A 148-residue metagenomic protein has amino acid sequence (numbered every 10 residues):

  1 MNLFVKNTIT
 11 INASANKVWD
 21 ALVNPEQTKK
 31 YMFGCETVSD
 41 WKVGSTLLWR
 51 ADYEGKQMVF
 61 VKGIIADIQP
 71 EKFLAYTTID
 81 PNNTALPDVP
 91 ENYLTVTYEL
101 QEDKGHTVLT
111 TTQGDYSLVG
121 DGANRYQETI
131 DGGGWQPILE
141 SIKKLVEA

Functional and structural regions predicted by a protein language model:
M1-T37, K42-V43: Hydrophobic ligand-binding cavity/cleft-lining segments
V5-I9, I65, Y98, T111-Q113: A structural signal for short, well-ordered beta-strand segments
V18-W19, T28, L47-W49, I65 (+4 more regions): Hydrophobic pocket/interface hotspot
T37-V38, M58-H106, K144: Hydrophobic-ligand binding "helix-grip"
L48-K56: Short aromatic-glycine motifs in intrinsically disordered, low-complexity regions
T78-T84, T112-V119: Short, solvent-exposed aromatic-acidic interface loops
D115-A148: A conserved amphipathic terminal alpha-helix motif
